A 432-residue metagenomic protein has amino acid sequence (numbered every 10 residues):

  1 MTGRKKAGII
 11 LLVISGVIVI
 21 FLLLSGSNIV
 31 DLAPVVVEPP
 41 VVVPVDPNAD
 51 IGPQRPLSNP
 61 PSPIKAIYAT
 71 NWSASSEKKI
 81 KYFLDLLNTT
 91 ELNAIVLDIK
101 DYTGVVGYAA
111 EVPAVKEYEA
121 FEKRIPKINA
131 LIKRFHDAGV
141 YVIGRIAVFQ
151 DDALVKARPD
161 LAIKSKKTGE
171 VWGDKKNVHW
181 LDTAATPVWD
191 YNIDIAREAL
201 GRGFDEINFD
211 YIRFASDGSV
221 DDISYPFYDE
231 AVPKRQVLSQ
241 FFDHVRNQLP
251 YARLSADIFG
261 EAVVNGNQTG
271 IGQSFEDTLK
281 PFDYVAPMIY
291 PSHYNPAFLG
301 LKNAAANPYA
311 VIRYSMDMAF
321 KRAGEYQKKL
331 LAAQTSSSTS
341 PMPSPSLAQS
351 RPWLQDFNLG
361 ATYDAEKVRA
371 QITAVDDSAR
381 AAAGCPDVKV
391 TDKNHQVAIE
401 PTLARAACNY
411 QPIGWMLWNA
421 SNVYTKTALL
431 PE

Functional and structural regions predicted by a protein language model:
S58-I67, A74, F149-G201: Active-site-adjacent "subsite" loops/lids of carbohydrate-active enzymes
Y68, Y141-D151, N208-F209, K234-I271 (+2 more regions): Aromatic-lined carbohydrate-recognition surfaces of secreted/lumenal glycan-active proteins
I80-V105, G201-E206, F282-Y284, S378-A381 (+1 more regions): Catalytic domains of carbohydrate-active enzymes, especially glycoside hydrolases
T90-I125, T427, P431: Aromatic-lined carbohydrate-binding/catalytic grooves of carbohydrate-active enzymes
A94-V96, A120, I125-V171, N208: Glycine-rich, aromatic-flanked loop segments that form ligand/cofactor-binding clefts across common enzyme folds
I95, V142, N192, A199 (+4 more regions): Conserved, mostly hydrophobic/aromatic
G107-E119, D151-D174, D217-D229, Q273: Aromatic- and acidic-residue-enriched segments that line the glycan-binding/catalytic groove of carbohydrate-active
F282-P296, A305-T335, P341-E432: Substrate-binding cleft of secreted/luminal carbohydrate-active enzymes
